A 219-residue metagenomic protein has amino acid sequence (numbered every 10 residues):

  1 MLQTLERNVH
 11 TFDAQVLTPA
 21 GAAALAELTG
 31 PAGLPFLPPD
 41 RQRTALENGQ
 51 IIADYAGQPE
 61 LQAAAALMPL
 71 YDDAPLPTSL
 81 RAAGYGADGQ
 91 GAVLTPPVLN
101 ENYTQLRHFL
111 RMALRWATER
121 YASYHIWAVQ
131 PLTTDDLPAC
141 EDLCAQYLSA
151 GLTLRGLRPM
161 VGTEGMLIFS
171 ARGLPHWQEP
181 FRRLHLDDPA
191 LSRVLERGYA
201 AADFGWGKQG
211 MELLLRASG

Functional and structural regions predicted by a protein language model:
M1-R41, L46-Y55, P180-L184: Short amphipathic alpha-helix that is part of the acyltransferase structural core
R43-N48, E60-E101, P159-V161: Conserved acyl-donor/pantetheine-binding loop and adjacent beta-alpha core of acyl/acetyltransferases and related
D72, A128-V129, C144, L148-M166 (+1 more regions): Conserved catalytic-core motifs of GNAT/GCN5-like acyltransferases
G91-A92, T118-P138: Conserved GNAT acetyl-CoA-binding A-motif
G91-E119, E141-D142: Conserved acetyl-CoA-binding loop-helix of GNAT-fold acetyltransferases
L114, T118-A122, L148, S192-L195: Non-catalytic positions within long, well-ordered alpha-helices that form the structural scaffold/packing of enzyme
P159-R183, G210-G219: C-terminal "cap" of GNAT-fold acetyltransferases
L184, D188-G219: Charged, low-complexity intrinsically disordered regulatory/assembly segments
